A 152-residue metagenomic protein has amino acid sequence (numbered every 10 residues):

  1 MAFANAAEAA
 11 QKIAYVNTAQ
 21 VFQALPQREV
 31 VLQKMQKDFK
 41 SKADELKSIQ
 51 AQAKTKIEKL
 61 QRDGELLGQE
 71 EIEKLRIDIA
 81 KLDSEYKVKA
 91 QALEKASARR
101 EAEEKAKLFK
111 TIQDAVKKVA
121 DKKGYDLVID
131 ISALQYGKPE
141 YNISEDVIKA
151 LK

Functional and structural regions predicted by a protein language model:
F3-A9: Sec/Tat signal peptide C-region and signal peptidase I cleavage site
A9-I131: Amphipathic alpha-helical segments
Q135-P139: Short, exposed beta-strand-loop hairpins at the edges of beta-sheets in extracellular/periplasmic proteins
